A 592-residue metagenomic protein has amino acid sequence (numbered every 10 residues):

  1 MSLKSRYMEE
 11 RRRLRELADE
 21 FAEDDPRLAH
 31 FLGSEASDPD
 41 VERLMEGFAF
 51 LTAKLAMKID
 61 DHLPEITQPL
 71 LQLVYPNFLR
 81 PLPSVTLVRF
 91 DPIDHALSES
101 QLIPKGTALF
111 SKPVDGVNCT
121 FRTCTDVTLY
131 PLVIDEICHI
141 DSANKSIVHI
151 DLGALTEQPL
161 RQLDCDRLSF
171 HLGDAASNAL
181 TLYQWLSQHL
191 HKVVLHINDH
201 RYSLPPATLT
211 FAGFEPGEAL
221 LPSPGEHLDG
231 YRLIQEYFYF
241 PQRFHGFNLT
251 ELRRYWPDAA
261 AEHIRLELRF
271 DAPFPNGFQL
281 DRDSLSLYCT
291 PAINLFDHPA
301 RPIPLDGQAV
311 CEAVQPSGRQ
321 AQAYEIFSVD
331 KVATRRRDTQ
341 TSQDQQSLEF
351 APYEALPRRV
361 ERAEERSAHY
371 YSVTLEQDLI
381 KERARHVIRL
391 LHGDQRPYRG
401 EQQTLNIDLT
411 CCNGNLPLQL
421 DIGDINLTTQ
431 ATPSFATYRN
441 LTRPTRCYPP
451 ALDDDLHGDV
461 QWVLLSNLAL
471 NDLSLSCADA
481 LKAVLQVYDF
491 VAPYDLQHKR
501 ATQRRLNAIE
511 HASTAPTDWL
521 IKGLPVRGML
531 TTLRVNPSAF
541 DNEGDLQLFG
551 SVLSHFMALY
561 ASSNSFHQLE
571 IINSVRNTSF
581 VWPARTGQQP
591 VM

Functional and structural regions predicted by a protein language model:
M1, S5, E9, L51-I59 (+10 more regions): Short linear motifs embedded in intrinsically disordered, proline/glycine-rich low-complexity segments
M1-A22, T208, G217-N248, L252-R265 (+1 more regions): Mixed-charge (acidic/basic) macromolecular-recognition segments
M1-R201, P206, G213: Extended assembly-interface regions of large multimeric machines
D40, L44-F48, L70, L186 (+4 more regions): Short, Φ-rich (hydrophobic/aromatic) sequence segments
D40-V41, T52-A56, N77, E136-K145 (+4 more regions): Extracellular ectodomain segments of secreted/surface proteins
F110, A261-D271, Q403-C411: Short, aromatic- and glycine-rich surface loops/edge beta-strands on solvent-exposed regions
E157-R366: Short, low-complexity Pro/Thr/Gly
T341-M592: C-terminal domain/tail detector
